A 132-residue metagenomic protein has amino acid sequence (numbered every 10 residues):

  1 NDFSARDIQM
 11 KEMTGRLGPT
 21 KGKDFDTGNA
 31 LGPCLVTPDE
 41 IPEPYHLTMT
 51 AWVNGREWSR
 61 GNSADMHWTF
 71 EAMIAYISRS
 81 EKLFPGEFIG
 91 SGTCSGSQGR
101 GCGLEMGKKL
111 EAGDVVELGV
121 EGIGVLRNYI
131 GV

Functional and structural regions predicted by a protein language model:
R6-V132: Catalytic-pocket segment enriched in acidic/His residues
